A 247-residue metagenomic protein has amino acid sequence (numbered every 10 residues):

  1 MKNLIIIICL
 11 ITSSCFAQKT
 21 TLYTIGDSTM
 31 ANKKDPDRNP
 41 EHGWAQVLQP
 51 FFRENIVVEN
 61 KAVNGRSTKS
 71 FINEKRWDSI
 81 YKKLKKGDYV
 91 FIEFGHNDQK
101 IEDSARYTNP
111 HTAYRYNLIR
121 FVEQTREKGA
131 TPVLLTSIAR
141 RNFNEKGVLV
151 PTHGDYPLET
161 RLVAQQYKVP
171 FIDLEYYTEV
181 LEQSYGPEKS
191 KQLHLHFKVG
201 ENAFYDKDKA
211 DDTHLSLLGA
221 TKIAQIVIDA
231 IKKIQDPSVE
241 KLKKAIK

Functional and structural regions predicted by a protein language model:
M1-K19: Bacterial Sec-dependent N-terminal signal peptides
C15-A62, D78-D88: Serine-esterase "nucleophile elbow" of acetyl-processing enzymes
G26, G43, A62-G65, G95 (+2 more regions): Glycine-centered flexibility sites
S28, H42, K69, G154 (+1 more regions): Flexible, active-site-adjacent loop/turn segments at secondary-structure boundaries
T29, Q46, G65-T68, V90 (+2 more regions): Short, flexible micro-motifs
A31-E41, A62-F71, K100-P110: Acidic/histidine-rich helix-loop elements that form or flank divalent-metal/phosphate-binding sites at the catalytic
K75-T221, Q225-I246: Alpha-helical cap/lid subdomain in secreted, periplasmic, or secretory-pathway luminal O-acyl-processing enzymes
